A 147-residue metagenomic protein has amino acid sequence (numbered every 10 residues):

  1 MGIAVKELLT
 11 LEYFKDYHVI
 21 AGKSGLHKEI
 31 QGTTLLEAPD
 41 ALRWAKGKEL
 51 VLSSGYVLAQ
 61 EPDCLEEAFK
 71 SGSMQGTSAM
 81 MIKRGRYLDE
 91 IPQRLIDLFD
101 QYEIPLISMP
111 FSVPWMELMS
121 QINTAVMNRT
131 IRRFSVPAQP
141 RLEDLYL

Functional and structural regions predicted by a protein language model:
M1-L147: Alpha-helical/coil-rich non-catalytic "connector" segments in signaling and regulatory proteins
